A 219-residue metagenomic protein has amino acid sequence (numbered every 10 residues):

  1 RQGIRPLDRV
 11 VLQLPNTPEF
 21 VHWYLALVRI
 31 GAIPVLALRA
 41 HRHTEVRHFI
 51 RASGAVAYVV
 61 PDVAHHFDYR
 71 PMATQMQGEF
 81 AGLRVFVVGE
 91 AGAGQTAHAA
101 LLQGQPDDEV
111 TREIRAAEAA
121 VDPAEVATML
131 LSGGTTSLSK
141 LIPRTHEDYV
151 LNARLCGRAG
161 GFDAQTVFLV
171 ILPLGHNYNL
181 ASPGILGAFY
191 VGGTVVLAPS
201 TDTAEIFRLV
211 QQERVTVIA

Functional and structural regions predicted by a protein language model:
R1-L25, R42-R47, A99-P106, R144-E147: Conserved AMP-binding/adenylate-forming core of the ANL superfamily
Q2, I30-Q103: Structural core segment of the AMP-binding/adenylate-forming
R9, P15-V35, R39-H43, R51-Y58 (+3 more regions): A short helix-loop-beta submotif of the ANL/AMP-binding
V10, L27, V126, L131-T135 (+3 more regions): Conserved S/T- and glycine-rich ATP-binding loop of Class I adenylate-forming
G31, V150-V167, N177-V217: Conserved AMP-binding/adenylation subdomain of ANL enzymes
V46-R47, E118, A204-F207: Short hydrophobic/charged patches on amphipathic alpha-helices used for structural packing and interfaces
V60-M72, L172, T201-D202, V215-A219: Adenylate-forming
V87, G92-A93, Q105-L131, L138 (+3 more regions): Conserved pre-ATP/AMP-binding loop-to-beta segment of ANL
